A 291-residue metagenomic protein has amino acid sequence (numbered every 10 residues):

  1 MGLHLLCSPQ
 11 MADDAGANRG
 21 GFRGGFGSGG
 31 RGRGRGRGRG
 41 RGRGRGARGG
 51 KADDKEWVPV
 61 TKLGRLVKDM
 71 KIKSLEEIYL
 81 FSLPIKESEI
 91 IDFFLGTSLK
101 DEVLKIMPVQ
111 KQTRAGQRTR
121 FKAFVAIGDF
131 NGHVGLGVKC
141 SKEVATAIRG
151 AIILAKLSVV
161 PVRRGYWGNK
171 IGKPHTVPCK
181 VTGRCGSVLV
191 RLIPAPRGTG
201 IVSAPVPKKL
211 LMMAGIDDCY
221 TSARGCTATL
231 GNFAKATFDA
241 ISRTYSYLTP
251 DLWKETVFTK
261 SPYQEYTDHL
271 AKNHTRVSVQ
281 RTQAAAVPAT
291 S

Functional and structural regions predicted by a protein language model:
G2-S291: Ribosome-associated RNA-binding proteins
